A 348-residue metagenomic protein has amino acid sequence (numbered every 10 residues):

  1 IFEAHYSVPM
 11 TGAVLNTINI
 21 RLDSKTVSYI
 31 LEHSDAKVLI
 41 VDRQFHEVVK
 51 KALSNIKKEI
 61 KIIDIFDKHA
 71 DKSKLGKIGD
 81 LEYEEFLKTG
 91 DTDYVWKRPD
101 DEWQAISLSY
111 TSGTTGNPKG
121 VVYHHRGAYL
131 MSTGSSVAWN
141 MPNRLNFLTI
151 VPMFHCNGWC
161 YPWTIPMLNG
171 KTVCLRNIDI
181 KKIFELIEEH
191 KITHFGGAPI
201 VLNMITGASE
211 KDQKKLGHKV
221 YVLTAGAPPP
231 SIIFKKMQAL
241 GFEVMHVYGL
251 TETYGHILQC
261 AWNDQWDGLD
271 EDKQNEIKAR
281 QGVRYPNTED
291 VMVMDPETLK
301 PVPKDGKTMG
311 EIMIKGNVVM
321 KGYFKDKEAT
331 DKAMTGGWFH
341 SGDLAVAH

Functional and structural regions predicted by a protein language model:
I1-S24, E32-V38, L145-N146, W163-V173 (+1 more regions): A short helix-loop-beta submotif of the ANL/AMP-binding
M10-E85: Structural core segment of the AMP-binding/adenylate-forming
A13-L31, R43-V49, I150, G170-H190 (+1 more regions): ATP-dependent adenylate-forming carboxylate-activation enzymes
D64, L75, G79-L81, L87-Y110 (+2 more regions): Conserved pre-ATP/AMP-binding loop-to-beta segment of ANL
I106-L130: Conserved AMP-binding A3 loop
Y129-N146, F154-H194, M204, A208-S209 (+1 more regions): Conserved AMP-binding/adenylation subdomain of ANL enzymes
M167, E189-G197, T206-E276, E289-D290 (+1 more regions): Gly/Ser/Thr-rich phosphate-binding loop
Q281-V283, K304-D305, E311-H348: Conserved ATP-binding/catalytic segment of the ANL
